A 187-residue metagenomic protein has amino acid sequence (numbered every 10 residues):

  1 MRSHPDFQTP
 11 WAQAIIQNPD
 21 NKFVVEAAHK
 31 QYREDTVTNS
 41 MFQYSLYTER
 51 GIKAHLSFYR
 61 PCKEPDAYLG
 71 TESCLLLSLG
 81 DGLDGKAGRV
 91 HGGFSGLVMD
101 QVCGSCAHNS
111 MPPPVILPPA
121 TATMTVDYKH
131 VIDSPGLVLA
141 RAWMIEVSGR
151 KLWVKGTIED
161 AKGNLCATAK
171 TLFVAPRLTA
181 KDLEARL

Functional and structural regions predicted by a protein language model:
M1-S134, E146-L187: Terminal targeting signals and extreme-terminal segments of soluble enzymes
